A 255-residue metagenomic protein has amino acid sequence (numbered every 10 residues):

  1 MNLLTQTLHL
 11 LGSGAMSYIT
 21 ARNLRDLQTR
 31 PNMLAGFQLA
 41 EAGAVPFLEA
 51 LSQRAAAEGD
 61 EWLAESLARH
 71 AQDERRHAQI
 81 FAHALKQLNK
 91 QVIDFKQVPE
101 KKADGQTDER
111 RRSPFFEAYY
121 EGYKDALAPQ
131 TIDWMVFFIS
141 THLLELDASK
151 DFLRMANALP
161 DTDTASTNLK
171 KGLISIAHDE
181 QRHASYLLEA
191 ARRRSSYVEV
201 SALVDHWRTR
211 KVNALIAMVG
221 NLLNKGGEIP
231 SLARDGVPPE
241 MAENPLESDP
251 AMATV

Functional and structural regions predicted by a protein language model:
M1-V255: Non-heme di-metal
